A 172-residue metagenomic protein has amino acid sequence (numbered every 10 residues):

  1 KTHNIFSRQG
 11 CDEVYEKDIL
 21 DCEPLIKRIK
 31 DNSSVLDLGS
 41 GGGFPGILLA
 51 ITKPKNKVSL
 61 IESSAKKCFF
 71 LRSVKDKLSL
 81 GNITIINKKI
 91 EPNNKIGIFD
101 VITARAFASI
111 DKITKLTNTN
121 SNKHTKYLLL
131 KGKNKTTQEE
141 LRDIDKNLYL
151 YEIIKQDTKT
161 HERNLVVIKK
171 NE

Functional and structural regions predicted by a protein language model:
K1-N32, L36, K66-I83: Class I SAM-dependent transferase core
L38-S40: Conserved beta-strand/loop positions that form the S-adenosyl-L-methionine
G42-K55: Conserved SAM-binding loop of SAM-dependent methyltransferases across substrates and taxa, primarily the Class I
K57-E62: Conserved SAM-binding motif I beta-strand of class I
K67-F69, I110, T137-Q138: Short alpha-helix immediately C-terminal to the canonical SAM-binding loop
I86-P92, F107-A108: Conserved SAM/SAH-binding loop
N93-V101: A short acidic, Gly/Pro-enriched loop at the edge of an enzyme's catalytic core that lines a small-molecule cofactor
K133-E172: Active-site capping/gating segments
